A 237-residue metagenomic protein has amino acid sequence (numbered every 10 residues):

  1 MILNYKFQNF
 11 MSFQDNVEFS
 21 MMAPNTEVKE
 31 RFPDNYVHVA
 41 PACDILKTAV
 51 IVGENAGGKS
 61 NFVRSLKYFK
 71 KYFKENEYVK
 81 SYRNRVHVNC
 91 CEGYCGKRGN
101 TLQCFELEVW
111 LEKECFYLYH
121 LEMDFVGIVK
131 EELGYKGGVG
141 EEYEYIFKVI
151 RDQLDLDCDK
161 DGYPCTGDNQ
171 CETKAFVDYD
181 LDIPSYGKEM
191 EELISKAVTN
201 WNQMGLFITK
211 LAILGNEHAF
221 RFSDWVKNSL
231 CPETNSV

Functional and structural regions predicted by a protein language model:
I2-K67: Pre-Walker A-like glycine/lysine-rich segment at the N-terminus of P-loop NTPase domains
N4-Q8, E92-Y94, L193-S195: Intrinsically disordered, low-complexity boundary segments flanking structured domains
Y5, F10-F13, Y68, F105 (+2 more regions): Aromatic side chains
F7, L107-K113, L133-G137: Short acidic, glycine-rich loop/turn motifs
F13-D15, C115, G127-V129: Short loop/turn segments at connectors of secondary-structure elements within structured domains
A42-D44, V50, E54, R64-V126: Conserved P-loop NTP-binding catalytic core
L118-V237: Electropositive, glycine-dotted interaction segments that contact anionic polymers or phosphate-rich ligands
